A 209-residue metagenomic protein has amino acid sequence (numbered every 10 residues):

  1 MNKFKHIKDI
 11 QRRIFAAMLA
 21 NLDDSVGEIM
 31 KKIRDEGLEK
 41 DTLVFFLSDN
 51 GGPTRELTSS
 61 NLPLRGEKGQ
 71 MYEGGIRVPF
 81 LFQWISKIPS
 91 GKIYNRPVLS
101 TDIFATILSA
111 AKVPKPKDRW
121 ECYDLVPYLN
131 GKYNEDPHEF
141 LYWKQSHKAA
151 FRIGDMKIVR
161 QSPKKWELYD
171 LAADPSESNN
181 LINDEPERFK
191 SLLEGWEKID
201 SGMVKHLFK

Functional and structural regions predicted by a protein language model:
N2-Q11, Q83-K87, P175-E177: Short glycine/proline-rich turn/loop motifs
N2-T42: A long, amphipathic alpha-helix that forms part of the scaffold/cap immediately adjacent to metal-dependent active
I7, K31-K87, L99: Histidine-centered active-site microenvironments of extracellular/periplasmic hydrolases and transferases
R13, A20-D24, V98-A105, Y123 (+4 more regions): A structural signal for well-ordered alpha-helical segments within the folded catalytic domains of diverse enzymes
F15, L19, V26, L43-S48 (+4 more regions): Beta-strand elements within well-structured catalytic alpha/beta cores of enzymes that handle phosphate/sulfate esters
A16, G27-M30, R34-D35, F104-L108 (+4 more regions): Non-transmembrane alpha-helical segments in soluble domains of secreted/periplasmic/extracellular proteins
L38-V44, D136-H138, I153-M156, R188: Loop/turn elements at helix/coil->beta-strand transitions in domains of secreted/extracellular proteins
G52-E73, I88-K92, R96-L171, I199-H206: C-terminal cap/loop subdomain of S1 sulfatases and analogous C-terminal strand-loop tails that border
